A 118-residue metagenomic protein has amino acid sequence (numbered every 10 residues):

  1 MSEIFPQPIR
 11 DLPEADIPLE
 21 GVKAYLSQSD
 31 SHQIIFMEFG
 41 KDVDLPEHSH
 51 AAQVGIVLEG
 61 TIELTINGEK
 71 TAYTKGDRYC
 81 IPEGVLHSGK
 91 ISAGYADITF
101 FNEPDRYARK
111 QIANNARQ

Functional and structural regions predicted by a protein language model:
M1-S31, I35-F36, N114-Q118: A short, N-terminal "cap"/entry segment at the start of jelly-roll beta-barrel domains of the cupin/DSBH fold
Q33, T61-E63, K70, L86 (+1 more regions): Structural motif
Q33-S49: Conserved short histidine dyad/triad with adjacent acidic residue
H50-E63, N67: Glycine- and acidic-residue-biased ligand/ion/polar-headgroup-sensing regions
G68-E83: Short acidic-glycine-tyrosine-enriched beta hairpin
E83-Y107: Ligand-binding loop in jelly-roll beta-barrel domains
R109-A113: Short, charged, solvent-exposed linker or helix-capping segments at domain edges/interfaces that act as flexible hinges
